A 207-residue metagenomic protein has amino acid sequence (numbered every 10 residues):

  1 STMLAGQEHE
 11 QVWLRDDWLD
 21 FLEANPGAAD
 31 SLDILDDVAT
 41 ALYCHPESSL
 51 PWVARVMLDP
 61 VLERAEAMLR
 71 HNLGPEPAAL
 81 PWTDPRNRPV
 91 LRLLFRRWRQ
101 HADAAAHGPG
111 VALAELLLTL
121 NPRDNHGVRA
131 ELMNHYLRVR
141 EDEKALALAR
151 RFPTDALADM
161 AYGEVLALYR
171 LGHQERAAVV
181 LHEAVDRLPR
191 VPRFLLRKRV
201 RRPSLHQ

Functional and structural regions predicted by a protein language model:
S1, L166-Q207: Long, ordered, amphipathic alpha-helical scaffolds
T2-H9, L19, D36-Y43, W98-R99 (+3 more regions): Conserved small-residue packing positions in alpha-helical repeats and bundles
V12-L19, A29, W52, G108 (+2 more regions): Residue register within tetratricopeptide repeats
D16, D20, V56, A112 (+2 more regions): Primarily a tetratricopeptide repeat
A24-G27, R64, L120, R187: Structural marker of alpha-solenoid helical repeat scaffolds
G27-L35, H107, R123-N125, L157 (+1 more regions): Residue-level recognition of tetratricopeptide repeat
Y43-W52: Inter-helical turn/loop elements of alpha-helical hairpins
A54-Q174: Eukaryote-skewed repeat-based solenoidal scaffolds used as protein-protein interaction platforms, primarily
